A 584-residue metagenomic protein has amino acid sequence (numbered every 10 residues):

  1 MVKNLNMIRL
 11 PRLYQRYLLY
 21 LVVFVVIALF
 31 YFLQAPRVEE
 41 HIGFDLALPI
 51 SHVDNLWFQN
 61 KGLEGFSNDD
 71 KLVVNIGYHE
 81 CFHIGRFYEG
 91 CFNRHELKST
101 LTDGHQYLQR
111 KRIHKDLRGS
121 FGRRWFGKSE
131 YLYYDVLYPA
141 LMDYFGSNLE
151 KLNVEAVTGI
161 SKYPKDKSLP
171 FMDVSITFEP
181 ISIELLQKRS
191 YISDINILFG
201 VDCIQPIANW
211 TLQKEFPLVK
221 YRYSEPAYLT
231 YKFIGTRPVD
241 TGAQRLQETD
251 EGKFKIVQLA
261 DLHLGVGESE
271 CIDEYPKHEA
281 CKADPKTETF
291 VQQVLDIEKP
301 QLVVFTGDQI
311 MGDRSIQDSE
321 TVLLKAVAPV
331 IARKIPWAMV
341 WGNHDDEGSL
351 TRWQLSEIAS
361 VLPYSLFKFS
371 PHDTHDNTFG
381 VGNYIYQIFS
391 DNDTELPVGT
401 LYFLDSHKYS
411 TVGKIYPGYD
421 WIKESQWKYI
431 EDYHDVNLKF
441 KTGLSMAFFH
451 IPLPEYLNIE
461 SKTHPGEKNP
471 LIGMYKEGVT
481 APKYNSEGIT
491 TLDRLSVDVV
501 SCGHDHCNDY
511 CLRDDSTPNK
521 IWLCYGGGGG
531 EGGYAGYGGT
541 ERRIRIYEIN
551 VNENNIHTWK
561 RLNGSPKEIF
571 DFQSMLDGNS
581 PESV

Functional and structural regions predicted by a protein language model:
V2-P276, S565, F572-L576, S580-S583: Acidic, histidine-bearing metal-coordination/catalytic regions of metal-dependent phosphoesterases
L212-E248, L323-F440, I544-I546: Extended active-site neighborhood of metal-dependent phosphoesterases/phosphodiesterases
K253-G267, V398-T411, F448, I521-G528: Active-site-proximal beta-strand elements of phosphoester/diester hydrolases
D261, V291, V303, D308 (+8 more regions): Divalent metal-coordination and catalytic microenvironments
H263-E268, M311-R314, M339-T351, S410-V412 (+3 more regions): Active-site environment of divalent metal-dependent phosphoester hydrolases
H263-K286, I310-S319, K414-Y419, P470-E477 (+1 more regions): Acidic/histidine-rich helix-loop elements that form or flank divalent-metal/phosphate-binding sites at the catalytic
E270, G307-V327, D346-L362, N458-S461 (+1 more regions): Metal-dependent catalytic neighborhoods of phosphoester/phosphodiester hydrolases
E298-L302, T394, T400-F403, K414-Y510: His/acidic metal-ligating clusters that form di-metal
